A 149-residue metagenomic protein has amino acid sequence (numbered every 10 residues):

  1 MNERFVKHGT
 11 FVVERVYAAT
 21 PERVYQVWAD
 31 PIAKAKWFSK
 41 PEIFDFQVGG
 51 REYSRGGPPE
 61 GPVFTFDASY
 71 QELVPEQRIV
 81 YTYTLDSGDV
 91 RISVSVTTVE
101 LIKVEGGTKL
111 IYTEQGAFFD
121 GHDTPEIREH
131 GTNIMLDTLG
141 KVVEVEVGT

Functional and structural regions predicted by a protein language model:
M1-K40: Hydrophobic ligand-binding cavity/cleft-lining segments
V12-V13, P31-V63: Short beta-edge strand/loop motif at the mouth of beta-sheet-based domains
R15, P41-E42, F66-E72, S95-I102: Hydrophobic/aromatic beta-strand elements that line small-molecule binding cavities or substrate pockets in beta-rich
P21-E22, Q71-R78, E100-K109: A short, structured loop/turn motif at beta-sheet edges
V24, K34, E52, Y70 (+4 more regions): Hydrophobic pocket/interface hotspot
E52-P58, Y81-D86, E114: Short beta-strand segments that buttress and anchor functional surface loops
D86-I134: Beta-strand/loop substructures that line and gate deep hydrophobic ligand-binding cavities in soluble
V142-T149: Short, highly charged C-terminal tails/helix-capping segments
